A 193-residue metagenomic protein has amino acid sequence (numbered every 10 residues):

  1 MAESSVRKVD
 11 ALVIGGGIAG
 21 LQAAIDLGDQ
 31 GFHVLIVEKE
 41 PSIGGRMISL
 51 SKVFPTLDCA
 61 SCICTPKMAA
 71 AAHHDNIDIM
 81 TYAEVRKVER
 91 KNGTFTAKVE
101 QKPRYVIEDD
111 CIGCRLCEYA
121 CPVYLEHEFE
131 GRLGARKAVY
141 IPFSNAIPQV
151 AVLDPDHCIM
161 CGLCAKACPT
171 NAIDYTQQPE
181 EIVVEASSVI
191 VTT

Functional and structural regions predicted by a protein language model:
E3-A19: Beta1/beta-strand and adjacent pyrophosphate-binding region of the FAD-binding site in flavoprotein oxidoreductases
V9, E40-K67, M80-D110, Y119-K166 (+1 more regions): Non-heme iron-sulfur electron-transfer modules
G15, T192-T193: Short, well-ordered coil/turn residues at beta-beta hairpins and beta-strand->alpha-helix junctions within
G15-G20, G31, C117: Conserved phosphate-binding and hydrolysis motifs of nucleotide-dependent enzymes
Q22, R115, G162: Short alpha-helical segment within the catalytic ATP-binding CA
A24, G28-D29: Gly/Ala-rich phosphate-binding loop of Rossmann-like dinucleotide-binding domains, activating on the conserved
L35: Conserved beta-strand positions in the Rossmann-like core of class I SAM-dependent methyltransferases
A70-D78: A structural motif corresponding to the C-terminal end of an alpha-helix and its immediate exit/capping segment
